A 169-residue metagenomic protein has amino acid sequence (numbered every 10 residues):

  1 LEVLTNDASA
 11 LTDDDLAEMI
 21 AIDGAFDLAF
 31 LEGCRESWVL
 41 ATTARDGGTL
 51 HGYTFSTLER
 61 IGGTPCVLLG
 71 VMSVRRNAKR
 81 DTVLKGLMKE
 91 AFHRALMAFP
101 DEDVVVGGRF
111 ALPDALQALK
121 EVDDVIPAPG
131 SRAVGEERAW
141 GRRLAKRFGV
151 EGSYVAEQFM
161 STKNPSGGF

Functional and structural regions predicted by a protein language model:
L1-S9, F30-E32, E36, L96-F169: Terminal substrate-recognition subdomain of acyl/acetyltransferases
V3-N77, A95: A conserved beta-strand-loop-helix scaffold within acyl/acetyltransferase catalytic domains
L50, T82, Q117-L119: Generic hydrophobic/packing signal
T64, K79, L116-A118: Short acidic, gly/pro-rich beta-turn/loop elements at beta-sheet edges and active-site/ligand-binding grooves
R75-G86: Conserved glycine-rich acetyl-CoA-binding loop
K85-L96: Eukaryote-skewed repeat-based solenoidal scaffolds used as protein-protein interaction platforms, primarily
